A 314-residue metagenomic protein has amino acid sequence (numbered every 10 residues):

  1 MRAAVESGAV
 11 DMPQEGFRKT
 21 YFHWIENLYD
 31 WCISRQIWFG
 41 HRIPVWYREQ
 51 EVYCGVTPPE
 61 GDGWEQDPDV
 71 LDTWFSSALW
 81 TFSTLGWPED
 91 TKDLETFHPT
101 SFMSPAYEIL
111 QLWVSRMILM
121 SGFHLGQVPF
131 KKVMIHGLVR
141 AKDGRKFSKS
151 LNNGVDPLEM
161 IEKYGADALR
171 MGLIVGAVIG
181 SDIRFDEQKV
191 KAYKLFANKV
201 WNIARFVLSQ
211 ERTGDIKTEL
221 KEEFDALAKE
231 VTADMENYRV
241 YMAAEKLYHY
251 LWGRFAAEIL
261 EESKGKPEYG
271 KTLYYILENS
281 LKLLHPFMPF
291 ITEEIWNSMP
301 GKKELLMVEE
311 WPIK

Functional and structural regions predicted by a protein language model:
M1-R212, L220-K264, K271-H285: Structured secondary-structure scaffolds
K191, P300-K314: C-terminal low-complexity, glycine/proline- and small-hydrophobic-enriched intrinsically disordered tails that act as
N297: Aromatic/acidic polysaccharide-binding cleft in carbohydrate-active enzymes
